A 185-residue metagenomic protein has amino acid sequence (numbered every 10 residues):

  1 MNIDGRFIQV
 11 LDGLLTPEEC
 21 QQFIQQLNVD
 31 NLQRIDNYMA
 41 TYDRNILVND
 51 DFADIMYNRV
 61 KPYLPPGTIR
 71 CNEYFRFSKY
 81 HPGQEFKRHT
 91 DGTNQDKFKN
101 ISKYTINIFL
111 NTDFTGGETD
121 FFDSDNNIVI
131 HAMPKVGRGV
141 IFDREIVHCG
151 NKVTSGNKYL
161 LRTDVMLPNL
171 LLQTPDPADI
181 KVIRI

Functional and structural regions predicted by a protein language model:
M1-G139, E145-I185: Fe(II)/2-oxoglutarate oxygenase catalytic core
